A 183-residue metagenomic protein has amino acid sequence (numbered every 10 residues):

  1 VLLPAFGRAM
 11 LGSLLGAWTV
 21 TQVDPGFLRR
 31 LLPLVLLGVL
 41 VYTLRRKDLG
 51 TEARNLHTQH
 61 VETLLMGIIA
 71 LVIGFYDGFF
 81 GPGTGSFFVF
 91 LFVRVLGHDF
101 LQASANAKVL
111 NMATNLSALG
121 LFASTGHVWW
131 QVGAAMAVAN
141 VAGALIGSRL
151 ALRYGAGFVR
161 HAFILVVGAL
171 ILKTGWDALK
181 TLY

Functional and structural regions predicted by a protein language model:
V1-L28, N115-L165: Selective hydrophobic functional segments
L11-L15, L31-V41, I68-V72, F88 (+5 more regions): Lipid-exposed faces of alpha-helical membrane segments in multi-pass integral membrane proteins
A17, P25, P33-T58, A169-Y183: Transmembrane helix exit motif
A17, T21, R30, F90-R94 (+5 more regions): Transmembrane helix-loop junction
L28-L36, G74-S86, H127-N140: Structural signature of hydrophobic alpha-helical transmembrane segments
T43-T51, V93-D99, A144-R153: C-terminal ends of transmembrane helices
A53-S104: Selected transmembrane alpha-helices and immediately adjacent juxtamembrane segments of polytopic inner-membrane
V72-F80, A118-G126, G133, L170-Y183: Hydrophobic alpha-helical transmembrane segments in multi-pass integral membrane proteins
